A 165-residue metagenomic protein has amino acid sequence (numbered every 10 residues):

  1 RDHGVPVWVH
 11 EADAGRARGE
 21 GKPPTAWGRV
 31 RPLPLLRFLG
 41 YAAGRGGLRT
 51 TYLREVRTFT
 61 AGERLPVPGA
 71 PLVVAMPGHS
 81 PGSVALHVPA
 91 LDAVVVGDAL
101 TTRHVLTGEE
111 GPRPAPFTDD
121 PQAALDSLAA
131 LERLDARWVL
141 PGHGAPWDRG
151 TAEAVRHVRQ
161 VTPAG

Functional and structural regions predicted by a protein language model:
R1-A14: Active-site metal-binding motif and surrounding structural segment of the metallo-beta-lactamase
R1-H3, H87, A93, A123-G165: Divalent-metal (often Zn2+) His-rich catalytic cores of metallo-beta-lactamase-fold enzymes
E11-D13, H79-S80, D98-A99, H143-G144: Active-site metal-binding loops of divalent metal-dependent hydrolases
A14-V74, T118-D119, A123-A136: Metallo-beta-lactamase
V67-G69, L86-A90: Active-site beta-strand termini and strand-to-loop segments that position acidic
P71-P77, V94-D98: Active-site-proximal beta-strand elements of phosphoester/diester hydrolases
P81-A85: Short hydrophobic/aromatic beta-strand or adjacent loop that forms the aromatic wall/cage of a ligand/substrate-binding
T102-P112, R159-Q160: Active-site gating loops and adjacent loop-to-helix segments of metal-dependent hydrolytic enzymes
